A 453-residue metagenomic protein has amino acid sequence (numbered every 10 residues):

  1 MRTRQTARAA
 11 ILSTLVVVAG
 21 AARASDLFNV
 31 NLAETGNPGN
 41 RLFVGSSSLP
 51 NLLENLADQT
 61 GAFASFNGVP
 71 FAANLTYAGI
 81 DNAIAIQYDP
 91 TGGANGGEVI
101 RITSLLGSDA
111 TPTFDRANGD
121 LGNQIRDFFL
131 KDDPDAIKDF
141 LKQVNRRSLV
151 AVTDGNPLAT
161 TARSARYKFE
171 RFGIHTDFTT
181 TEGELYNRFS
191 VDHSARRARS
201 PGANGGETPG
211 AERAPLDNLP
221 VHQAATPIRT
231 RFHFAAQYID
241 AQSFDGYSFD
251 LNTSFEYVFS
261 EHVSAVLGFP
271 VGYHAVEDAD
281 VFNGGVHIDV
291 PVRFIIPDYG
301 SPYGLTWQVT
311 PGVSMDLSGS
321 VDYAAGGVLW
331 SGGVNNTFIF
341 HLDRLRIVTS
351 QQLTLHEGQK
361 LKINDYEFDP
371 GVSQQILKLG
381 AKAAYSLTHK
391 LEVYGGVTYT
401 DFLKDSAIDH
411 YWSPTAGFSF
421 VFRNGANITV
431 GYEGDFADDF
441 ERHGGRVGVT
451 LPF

Functional and structural regions predicted by a protein language model:
S25-Q143: Long, solvent-exposed N-terminal ectodomains/accessory regions that are displayed to the extracellular/lumenal milieu
N218-R229, Y257-A265, I296-W307, I339-V348 (+2 more regions): Short loop/turn motifs that connect adjacent beta-strands in outer-membrane beta-barrel proteins
I228, D245-L251, D280-I288, L305 (+4 more regions): Residues that define the transmembrane beta-barrel architecture of outer-membrane proteins
T230-A236, L267-F269, W307-P311, I347-Q351 (+3 more regions): Membrane-embedded beta-strand positions of outer-membrane beta-barrel proteins
A236-D240, F255-Y257, V271-E277, F294-I296 (+5 more regions): Transmembrane beta-strands of outer-membrane beta-barrel pores
L251-Y257, V271, V286-D298, V313 (+6 more regions): Residues on the lipid-exposed face of transmembrane beta-strands in outer-membrane beta-barrel proteins
A265, A275, Q359-F453: Outer membrane beta-barrel transmembrane domains
P302-T400: Detector for outer-membrane/organellar transmembrane beta-barrel domains, recognizing the amphipathic beta-strand
